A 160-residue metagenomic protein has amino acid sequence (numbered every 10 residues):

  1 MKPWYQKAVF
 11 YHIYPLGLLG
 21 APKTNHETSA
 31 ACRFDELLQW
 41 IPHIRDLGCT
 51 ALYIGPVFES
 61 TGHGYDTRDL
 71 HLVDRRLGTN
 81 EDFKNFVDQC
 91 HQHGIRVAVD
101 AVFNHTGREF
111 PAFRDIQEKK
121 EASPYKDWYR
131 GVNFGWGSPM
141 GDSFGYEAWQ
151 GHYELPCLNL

Functional and structural regions predicted by a protein language model:
M1-V99, N104-L160: N-terminal structural segment of carbohydrate-active enzymes
